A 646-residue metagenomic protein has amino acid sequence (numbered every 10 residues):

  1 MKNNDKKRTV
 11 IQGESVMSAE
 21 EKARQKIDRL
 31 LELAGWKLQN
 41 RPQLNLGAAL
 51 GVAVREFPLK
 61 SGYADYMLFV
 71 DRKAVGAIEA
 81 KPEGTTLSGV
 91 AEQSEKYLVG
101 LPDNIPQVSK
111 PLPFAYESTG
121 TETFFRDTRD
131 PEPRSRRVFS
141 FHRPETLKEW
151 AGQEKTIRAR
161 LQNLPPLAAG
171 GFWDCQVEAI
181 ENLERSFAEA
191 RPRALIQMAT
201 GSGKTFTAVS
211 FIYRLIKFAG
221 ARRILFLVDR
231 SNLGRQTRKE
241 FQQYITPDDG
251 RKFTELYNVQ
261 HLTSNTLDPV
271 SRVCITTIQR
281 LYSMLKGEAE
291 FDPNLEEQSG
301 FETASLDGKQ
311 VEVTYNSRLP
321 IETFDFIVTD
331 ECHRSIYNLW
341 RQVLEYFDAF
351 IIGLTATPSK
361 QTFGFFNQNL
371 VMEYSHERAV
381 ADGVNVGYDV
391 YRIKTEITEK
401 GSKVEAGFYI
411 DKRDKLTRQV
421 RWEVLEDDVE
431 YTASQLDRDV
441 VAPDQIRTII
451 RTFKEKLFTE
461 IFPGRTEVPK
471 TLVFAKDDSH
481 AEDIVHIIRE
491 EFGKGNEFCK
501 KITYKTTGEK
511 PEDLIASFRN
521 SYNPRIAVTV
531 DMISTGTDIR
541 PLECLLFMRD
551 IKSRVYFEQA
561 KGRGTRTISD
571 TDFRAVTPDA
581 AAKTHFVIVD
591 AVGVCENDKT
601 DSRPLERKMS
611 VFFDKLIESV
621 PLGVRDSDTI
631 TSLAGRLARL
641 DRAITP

Functional and structural regions predicted by a protein language model:
M1-R223, N232-D248, P269-V273, Q279 (+4 more regions): ATP-dependent helicase/translocase motor core
N104, Y282, F326, N496-P604: Conserved RecA-like P-loop NTPase helicase motor core
P165-A169, N182, V429-R438, T448-R451 (+1 more regions): Long, largely alpha-helical accessory region at the distal end of helicase-like NTP-driven motors
N232-V259, I487, E491-K494: Conserved helix-turn-beta segment of the N-terminal RecA-like "Helicase ATP-binding" lobe in SF1/SF2 helicases
R272, R318, V420, D427-A527: Conserved C-terminal RecA-like helicase domain
T277, D330-E331, M532: Walker B catalytic acidic pair
P293-G353: SF2 helicase catalytic motif II
G364-V468: Interdomain helical connector at the RecA1-RecA2 junction of SF1/SF2 helicase-like NTPases
